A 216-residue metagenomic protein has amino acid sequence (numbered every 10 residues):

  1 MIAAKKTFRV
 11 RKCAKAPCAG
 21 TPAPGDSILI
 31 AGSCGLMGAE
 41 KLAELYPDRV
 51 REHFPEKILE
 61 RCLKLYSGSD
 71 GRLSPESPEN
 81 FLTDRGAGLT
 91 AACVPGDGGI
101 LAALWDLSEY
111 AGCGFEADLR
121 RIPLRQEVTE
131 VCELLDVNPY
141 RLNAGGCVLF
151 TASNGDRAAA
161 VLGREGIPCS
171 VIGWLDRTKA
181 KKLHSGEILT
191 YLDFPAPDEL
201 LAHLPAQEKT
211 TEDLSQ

Functional and structural regions predicted by a protein language model:
M1-L42, W174: Glycine-rich anion-binding loops of enzyme active sites
I2-T21, H53, G68-D84: Active-site glycine-rich loop that binds ribose-phosphate moieties when present
E40-L63: Short, compositionally biased
L65-N143: Active-site-proximal betaalpha loop/short-helix elements that scaffold phosphoryl/nucleotidyl transfer chemistry
G145-T151: A short beta-alpha structural unit
T151-R157: Helix N-cap motif at beta-to-alpha junctions
G163-Q216: Acidic, Ser/Thr/Pro-rich beta/coil linker or hinge segments at domain junctions
